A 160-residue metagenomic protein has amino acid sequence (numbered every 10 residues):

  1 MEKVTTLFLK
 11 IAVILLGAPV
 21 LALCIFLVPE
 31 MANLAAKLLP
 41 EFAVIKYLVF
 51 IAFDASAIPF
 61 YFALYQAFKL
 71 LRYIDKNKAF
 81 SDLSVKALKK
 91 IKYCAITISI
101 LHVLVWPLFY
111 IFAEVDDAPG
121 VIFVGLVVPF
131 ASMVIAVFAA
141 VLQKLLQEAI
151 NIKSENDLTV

Functional and structural regions predicted by a protein language model:
M1-G17: Alpha-helical transmembrane segments and their helix-start/interface "positive-inside/aromatic belt" motifs in integral
A18-M31: Alpha-helical transmembrane segments of multi-pass membrane proteins
N33-Y47: Perimembrane loop-to-helix junctions flanking transmembrane segments
Y61-S84: Membrane-helix interface/capping segments
K78-A87, K153-V160: Membrane-cytosol interface motif
S84, F112-M133: Hydrophobic alpha-helical transmembrane segments and immediately flanking/interface helices in integral membrane
I98-V115: Alpha-helical transmembrane segments and their membrane-interface junctions in multi-pass membrane proteins
F123-S154: Alpha-helical transmembrane segments and their immediate juxtamembrane interface regions
